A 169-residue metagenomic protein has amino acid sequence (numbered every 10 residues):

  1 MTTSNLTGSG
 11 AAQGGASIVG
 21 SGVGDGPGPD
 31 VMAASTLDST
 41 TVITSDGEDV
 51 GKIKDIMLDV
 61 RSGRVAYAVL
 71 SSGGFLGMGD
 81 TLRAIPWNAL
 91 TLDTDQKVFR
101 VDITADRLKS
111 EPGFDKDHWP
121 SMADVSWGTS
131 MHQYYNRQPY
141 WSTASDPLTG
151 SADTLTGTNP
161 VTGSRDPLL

Functional and structural regions predicted by a protein language model:
M1-L169: Peripheral interaction segments used for macromolecular assembly
